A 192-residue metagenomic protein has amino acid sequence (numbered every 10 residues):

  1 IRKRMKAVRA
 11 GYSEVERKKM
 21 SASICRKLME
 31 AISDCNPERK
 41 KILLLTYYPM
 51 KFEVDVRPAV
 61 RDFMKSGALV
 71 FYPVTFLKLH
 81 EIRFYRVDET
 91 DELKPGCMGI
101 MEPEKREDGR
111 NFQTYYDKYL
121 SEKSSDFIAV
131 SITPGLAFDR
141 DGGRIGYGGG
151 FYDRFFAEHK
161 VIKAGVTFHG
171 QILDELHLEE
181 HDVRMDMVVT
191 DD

Functional and structural regions predicted by a protein language model:
I1-D126: N-terminal active-site beta-alpha-beta segment that forms phosphate/nucleotide-binding and substrate-recognition loops
K78-D192: Conserved phosphate- and dinucleotide-binding cores of soluble alpha/beta proteins, encompassing both enzyme active
